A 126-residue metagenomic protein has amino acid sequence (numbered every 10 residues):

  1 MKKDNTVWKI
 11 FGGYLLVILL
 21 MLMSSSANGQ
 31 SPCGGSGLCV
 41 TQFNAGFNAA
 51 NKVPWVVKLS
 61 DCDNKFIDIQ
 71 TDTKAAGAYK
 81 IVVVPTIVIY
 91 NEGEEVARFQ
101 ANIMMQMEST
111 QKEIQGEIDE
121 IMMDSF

Functional and structural regions predicted by a protein language model:
K2-L15: Bacterial N-terminal signal peptides that target proteins for export
G12-S24: Bacterial N-terminal signal peptides
G29-K65: Local sequence-structure signature of Cys/Sec-based thiol-disulfide redox active-site neighborhoods
C39-Q42, T86-V88, R98: Soluble periplasmic/extracytoplasmic beta-strand elements of cell-envelope proteins
A49-K52, A76, A97-F99: Extracytoplasmic/secreted cell-surface and envelope-processing proteins
I69-A75: N-terminal post-signal-peptidase region of extra-cytosolic proteins
Y79-N91: Structural micro-motif
I89-F126: Non-catalytic, surface beta->alpha helical segment in thiol-disulfide oxidoreductase systems
